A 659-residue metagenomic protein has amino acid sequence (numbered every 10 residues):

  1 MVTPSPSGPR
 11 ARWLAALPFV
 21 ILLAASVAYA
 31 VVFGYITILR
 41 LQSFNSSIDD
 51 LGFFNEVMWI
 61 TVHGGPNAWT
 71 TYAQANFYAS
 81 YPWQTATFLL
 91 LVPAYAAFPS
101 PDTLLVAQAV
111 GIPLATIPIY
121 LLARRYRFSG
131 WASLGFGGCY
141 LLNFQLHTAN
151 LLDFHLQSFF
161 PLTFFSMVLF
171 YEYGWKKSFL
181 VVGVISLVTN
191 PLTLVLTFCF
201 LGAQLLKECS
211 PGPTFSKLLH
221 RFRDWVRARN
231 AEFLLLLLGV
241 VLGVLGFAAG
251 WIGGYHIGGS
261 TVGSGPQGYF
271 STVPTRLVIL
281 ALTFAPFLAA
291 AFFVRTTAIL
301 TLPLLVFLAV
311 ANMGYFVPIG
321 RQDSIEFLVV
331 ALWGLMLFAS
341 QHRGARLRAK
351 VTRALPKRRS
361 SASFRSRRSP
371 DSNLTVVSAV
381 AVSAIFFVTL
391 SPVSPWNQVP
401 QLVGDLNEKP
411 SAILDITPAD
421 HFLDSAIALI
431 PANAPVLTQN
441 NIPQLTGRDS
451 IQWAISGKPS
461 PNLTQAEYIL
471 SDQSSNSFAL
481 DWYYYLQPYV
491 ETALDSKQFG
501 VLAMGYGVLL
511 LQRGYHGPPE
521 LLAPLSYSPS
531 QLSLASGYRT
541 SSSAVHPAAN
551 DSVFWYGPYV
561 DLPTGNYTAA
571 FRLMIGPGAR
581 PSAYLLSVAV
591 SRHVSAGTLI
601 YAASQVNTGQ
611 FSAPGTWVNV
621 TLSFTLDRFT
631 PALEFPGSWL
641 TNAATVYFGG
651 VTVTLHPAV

Functional and structural regions predicted by a protein language model:
M1-Y35, R124, R227-L237: Start-transfer (signal-anchor) and selected internal transmembrane alpha helices of multi-pass inner/ER membrane
L22-V27, E232-V241, H342-Q398: Signature aromatic-anchored transmembrane alpha helix within multi-pass, membrane-resident enzymes that catalyze glycan
Y35-I38, G52-Y78, A86-T87: Extracytosolic helix-loop segments that constitute the early lumenal/periplasmic catalytic or substrate-binding loops
D102-R127, S166: Transmembrane-helix motifs of polytopic, lipid-linked glycan transferases
A107-L114, G135-S166, S186-T189, V195 (+1 more regions): Multi-pass, polyprenyl lipid-linked donor-dependent membrane glycosyltransferases
F159, F164-F179: Membrane-interface transmembrane helices that cradle and orient dolichyl/undecaprenyl
L277-T301, L305: Hydrophobic, aromatic-rich transmembrane alpha-helices and their immediate juxtamembrane boundary segments
I299-R353: Hydrophobic/aromatic-rich transmembrane helices and adjacent perimembrane loops
